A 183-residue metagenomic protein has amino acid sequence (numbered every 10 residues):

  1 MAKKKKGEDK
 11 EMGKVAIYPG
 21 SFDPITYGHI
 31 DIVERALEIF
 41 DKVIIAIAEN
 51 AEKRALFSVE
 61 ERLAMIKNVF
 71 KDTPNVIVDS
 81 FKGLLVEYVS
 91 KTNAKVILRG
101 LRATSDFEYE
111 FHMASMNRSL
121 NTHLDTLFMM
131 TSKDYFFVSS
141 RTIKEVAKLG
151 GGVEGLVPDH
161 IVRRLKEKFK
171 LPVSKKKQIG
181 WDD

Functional and structural regions predicted by a protein language model:
A2-D183: Nucleotidyltransferase catalytic core that binds NTPs
